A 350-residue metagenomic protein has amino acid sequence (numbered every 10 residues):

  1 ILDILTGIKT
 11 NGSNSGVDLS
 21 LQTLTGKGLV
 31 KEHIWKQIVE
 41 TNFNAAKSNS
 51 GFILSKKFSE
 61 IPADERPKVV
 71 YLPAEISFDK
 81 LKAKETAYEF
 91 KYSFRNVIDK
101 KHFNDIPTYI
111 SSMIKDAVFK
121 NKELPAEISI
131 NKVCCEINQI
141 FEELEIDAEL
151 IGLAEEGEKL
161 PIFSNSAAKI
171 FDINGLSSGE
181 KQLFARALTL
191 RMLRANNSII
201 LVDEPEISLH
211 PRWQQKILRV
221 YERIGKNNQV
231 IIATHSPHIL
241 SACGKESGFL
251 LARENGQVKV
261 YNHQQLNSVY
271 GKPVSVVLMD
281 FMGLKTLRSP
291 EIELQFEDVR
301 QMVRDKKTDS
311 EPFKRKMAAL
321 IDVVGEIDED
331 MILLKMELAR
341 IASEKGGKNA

Functional and structural regions predicted by a protein language model:
I1-D105, A126-I128, K132, E142 (+4 more regions): P-loop NTPase switch/coupling surface
I1-T10, A154-E291: Switch/communication elements of ASCE P-loop NTPase nucleotide-binding domains
K27, K84, K91-L176, L188-A195 (+1 more regions): Extended helical coiled-coil dimerization/tether regions that scaffold and oligomerize large DNA-maintenance assemblies
A63, L266-A350: Acidic, Mg2+-coordinating catalytic modules of nucleic-acid enzymes
K120-N121, K132-C135, A252, I292-F296 (+1 more regions): Extended, charge-rich C-terminal regions with high alpha-helical propensity
E127-C134, E180, S289, K307-S310: Generic detection of long, well-ordered alpha-helical segments
V133-I137, I217, P273-V274, K316: Generic structural signal for hydrophobic residues
